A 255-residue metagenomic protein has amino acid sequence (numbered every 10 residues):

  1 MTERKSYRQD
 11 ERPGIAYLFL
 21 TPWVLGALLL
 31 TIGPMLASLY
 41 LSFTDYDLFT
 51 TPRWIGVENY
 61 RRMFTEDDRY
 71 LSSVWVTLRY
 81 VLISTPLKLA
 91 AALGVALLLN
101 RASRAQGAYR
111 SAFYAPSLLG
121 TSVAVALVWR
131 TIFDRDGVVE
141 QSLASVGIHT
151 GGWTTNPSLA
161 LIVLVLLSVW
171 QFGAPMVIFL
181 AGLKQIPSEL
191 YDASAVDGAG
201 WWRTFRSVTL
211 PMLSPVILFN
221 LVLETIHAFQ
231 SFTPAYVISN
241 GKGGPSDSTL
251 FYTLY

Functional and structural regions predicted by a protein language model:
M1-E11: Short, Lys/Arg-rich, polar N-terminal cytosolic tail immediately upstream of the first transmembrane signal-anchor
E11-Y255: A structural signal for multi-pass alpha-helical bundles of membrane permease subunits that mediate small-molecule
